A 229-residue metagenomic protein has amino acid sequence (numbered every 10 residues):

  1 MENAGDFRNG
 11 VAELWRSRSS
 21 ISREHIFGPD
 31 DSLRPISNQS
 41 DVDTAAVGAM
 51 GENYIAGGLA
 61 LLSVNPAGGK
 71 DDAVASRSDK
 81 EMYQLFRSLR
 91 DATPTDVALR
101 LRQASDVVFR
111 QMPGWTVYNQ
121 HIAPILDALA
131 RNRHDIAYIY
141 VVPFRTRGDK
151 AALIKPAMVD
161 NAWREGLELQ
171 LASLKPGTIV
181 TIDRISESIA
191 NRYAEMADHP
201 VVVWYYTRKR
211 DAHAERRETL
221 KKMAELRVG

Functional and structural regions predicted by a protein language model:
M1-E2, G229: Intrinsic low-complexity, intrinsically disordered segments enriched in polar/basic residues
E2-G177: A polyanion-binding, active-site-adjacent surface
A56, V228-G229: Short intrinsically disordered terminal tails
N65-G69, V142-T146, R184-S188, Y206-D211: Short, solvent-exposed loop/turn segments at secondary-structure junctions
V74, A151-A152, A194, E215-E218: Surface-exposed beta-strand edges and their flanking turn/coil or helix-capping segments
I189-A197: Short, aromatic/basic amphipathic alpha-helical patches
A197-R227: Short, flexible loop segments at boundaries between secondary-structure elements
